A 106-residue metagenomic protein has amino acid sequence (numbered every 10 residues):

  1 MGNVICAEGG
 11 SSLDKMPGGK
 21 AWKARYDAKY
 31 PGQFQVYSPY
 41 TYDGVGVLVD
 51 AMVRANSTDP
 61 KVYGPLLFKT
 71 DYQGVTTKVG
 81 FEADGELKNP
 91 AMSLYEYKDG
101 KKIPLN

Functional and structural regions predicted by a protein language model:
M1-N106: Extracytosolic ligand-binding ectodomains
